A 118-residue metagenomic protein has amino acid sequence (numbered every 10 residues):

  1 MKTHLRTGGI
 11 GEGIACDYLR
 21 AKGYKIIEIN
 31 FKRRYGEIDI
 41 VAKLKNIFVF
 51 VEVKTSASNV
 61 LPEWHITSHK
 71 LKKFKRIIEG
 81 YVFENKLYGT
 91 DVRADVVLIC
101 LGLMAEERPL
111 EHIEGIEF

Functional and structural regions predicted by a protein language model:
M1-I29: Acidic-basic catalytic patches of nuclease active cores, encompassing PD-(D/E)XK and other metal-cofactor nuclease
F31, V53-T55, G115: Active-site donor-binding loop signature of nucleotide-sugar glycosyltransferases
R33-G36: Short acidic/glycine-enriched loop/turn segments that link adjacent beta-strands
I38-N59, F74: Conserved catalytic cores of phosphodiester-cleaving nucleases, focusing on short active-site segments
S56-E84: Mg2+/Mn2+-dependent nuclease catalytic core
N85-F118: Domain-level recognition of nuclease-like catalytic cores that cleave nucleotide substrates
